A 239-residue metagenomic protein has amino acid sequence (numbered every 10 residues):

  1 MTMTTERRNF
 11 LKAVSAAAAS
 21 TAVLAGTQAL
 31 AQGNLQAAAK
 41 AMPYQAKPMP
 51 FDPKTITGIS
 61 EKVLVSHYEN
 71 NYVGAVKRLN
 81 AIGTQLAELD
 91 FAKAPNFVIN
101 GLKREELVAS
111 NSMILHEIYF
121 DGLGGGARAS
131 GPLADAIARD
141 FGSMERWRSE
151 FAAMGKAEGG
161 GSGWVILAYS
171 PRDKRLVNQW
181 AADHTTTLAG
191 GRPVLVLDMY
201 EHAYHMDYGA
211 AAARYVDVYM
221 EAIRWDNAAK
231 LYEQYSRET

Functional and structural regions predicted by a protein language model:
T2-T21, A25: N-terminal secretory signal peptides and thylakoid transit peptides that target proteins across membranes
M3, A25-G58: C-terminal segment of N-terminal export signals and the immediately downstream linker at the start of the mature
A39-P43, H67-N70, A81-N178: All-alpha RGS (Regulator of G-protein Signaling) helical domain and cognate RGS-like helical scaffolds
G58-Y68: Short, polar loop/linker segments at the starts of domains and inter-domain junctions
V73, E106-R128, A189-G190, V194-A212: Short, contiguous alpha-helical
G155-G209, Y215-D226: An amphipathic alpha-helical core segment
D226-N227, L231-T239: Low-complexity, Gly/Ser/Thr/Pro-rich intrinsically disordered linker/tail segments
